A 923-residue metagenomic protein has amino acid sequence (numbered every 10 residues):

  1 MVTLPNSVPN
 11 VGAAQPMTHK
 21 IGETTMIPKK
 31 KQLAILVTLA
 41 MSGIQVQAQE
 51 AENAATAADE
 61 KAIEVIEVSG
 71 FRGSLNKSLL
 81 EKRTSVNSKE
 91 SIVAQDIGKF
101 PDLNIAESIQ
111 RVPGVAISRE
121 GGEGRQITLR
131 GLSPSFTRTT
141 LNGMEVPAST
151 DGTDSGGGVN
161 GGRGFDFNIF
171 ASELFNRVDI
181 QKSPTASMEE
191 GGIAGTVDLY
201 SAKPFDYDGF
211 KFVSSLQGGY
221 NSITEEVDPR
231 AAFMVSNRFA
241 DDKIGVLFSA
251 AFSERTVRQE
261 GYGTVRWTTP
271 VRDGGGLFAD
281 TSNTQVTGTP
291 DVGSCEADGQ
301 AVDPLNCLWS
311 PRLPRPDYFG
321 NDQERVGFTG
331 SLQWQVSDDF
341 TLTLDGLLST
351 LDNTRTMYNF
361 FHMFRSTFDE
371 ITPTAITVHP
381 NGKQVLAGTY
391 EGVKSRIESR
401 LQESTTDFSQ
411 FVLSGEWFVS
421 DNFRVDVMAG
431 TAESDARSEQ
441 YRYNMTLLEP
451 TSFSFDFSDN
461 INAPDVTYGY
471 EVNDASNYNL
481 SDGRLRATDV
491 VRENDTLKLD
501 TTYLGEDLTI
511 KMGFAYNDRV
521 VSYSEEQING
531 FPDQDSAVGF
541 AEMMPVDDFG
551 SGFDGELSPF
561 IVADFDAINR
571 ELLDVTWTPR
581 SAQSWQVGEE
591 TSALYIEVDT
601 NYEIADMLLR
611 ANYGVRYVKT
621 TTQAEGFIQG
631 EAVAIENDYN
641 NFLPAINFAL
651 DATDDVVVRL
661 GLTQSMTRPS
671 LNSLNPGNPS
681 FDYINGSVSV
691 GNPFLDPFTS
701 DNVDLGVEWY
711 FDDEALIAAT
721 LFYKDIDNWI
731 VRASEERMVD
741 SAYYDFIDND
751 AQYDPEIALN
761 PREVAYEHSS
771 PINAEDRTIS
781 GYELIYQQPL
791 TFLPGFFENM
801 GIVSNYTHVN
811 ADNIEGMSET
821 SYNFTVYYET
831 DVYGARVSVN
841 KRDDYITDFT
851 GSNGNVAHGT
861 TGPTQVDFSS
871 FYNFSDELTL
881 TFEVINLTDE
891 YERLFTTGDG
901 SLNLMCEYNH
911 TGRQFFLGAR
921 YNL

Functional and structural regions predicted by a protein language model:
E67-F100, Q126, D154-G158: N-terminal periplasmic "start-of-domain" segments of outer-membrane beta-barrel proteins
A106-T153: Extracytoplasmic beta-strand/coil segments of soluble accessory domains associated with Gram-negative outer-membrane
G157-F165, E173-I180, S187-C295, R312 (+3 more regions): Outer-membrane beta-barrel translocator/receptor signature
F170, M188, P204-F210, A240-I244 (+9 more regions): Short loop/turn motifs that connect adjacent beta-strands in outer-membrane beta-barrel proteins
R325, Q333-S337, D345-L347, F418-N422 (+6 more regions): Structural signature of Gram-negative outer-membrane beta-barrels, strongest in the C-terminal barrel of TonB-dependent
I397-R400, T406-F408, Q583-E589, M666-I726 (+7 more regions): Outer-membrane beta-barrel signature, preferentially recognizing the C-terminal barrel domain of Gram-negative
Y723-D725, A733-E735, A742-D848, T888 (+1 more regions): Gram-negative outer-membrane beta-barrel transporters
I726-D727, D843-D848, F871-L923: C-terminal beta-signal and adjacent terminal beta-strands/loops of Gram-negative outer-membrane beta-barrel proteins
